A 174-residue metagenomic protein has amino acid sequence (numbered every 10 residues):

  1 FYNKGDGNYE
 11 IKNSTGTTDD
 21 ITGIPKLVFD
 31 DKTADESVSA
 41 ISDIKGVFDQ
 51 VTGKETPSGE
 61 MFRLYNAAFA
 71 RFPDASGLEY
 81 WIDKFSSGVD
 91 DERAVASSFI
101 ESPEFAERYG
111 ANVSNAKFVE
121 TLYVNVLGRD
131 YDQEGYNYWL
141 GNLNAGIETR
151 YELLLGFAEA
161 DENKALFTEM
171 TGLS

Functional and structural regions predicted by a protein language model:
F1-A40: Acidic, glycine-rich low-complexity segments
P25-S174: Substrate/cofactor-recognition hotspot
